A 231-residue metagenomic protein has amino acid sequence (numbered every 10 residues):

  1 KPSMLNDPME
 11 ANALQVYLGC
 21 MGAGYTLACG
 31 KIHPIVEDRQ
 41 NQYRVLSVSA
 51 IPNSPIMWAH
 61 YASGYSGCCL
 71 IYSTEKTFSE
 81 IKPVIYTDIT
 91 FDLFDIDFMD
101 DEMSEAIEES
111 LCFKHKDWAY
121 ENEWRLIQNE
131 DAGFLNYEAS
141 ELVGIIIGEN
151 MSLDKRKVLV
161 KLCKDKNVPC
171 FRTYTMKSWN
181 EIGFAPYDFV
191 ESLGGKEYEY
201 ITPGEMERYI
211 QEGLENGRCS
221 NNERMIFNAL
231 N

Functional and structural regions predicted by a protein language model:
K1-N231: Partner-binding and oligomerization surfaces adjacent to conserved cores of proteins that assemble macromolecular
